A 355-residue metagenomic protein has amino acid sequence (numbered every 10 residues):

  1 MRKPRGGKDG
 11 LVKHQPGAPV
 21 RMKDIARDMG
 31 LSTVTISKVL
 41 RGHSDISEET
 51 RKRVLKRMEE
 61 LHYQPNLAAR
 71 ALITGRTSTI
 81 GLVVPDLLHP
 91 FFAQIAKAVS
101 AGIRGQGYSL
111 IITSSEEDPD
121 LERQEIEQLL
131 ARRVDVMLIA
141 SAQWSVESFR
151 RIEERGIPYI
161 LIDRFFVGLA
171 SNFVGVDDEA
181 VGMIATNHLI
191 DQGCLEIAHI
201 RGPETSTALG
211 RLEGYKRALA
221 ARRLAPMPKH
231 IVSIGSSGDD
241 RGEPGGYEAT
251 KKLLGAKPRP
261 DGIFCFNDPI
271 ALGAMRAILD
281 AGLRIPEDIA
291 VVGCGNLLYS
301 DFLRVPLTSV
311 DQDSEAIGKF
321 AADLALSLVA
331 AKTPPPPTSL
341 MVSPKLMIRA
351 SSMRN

Functional and structural regions predicted by a protein language model:
M1-Q15, E60, A101-Q106, L130 (+2 more regions): Bacterial carbohydrate/catabolite-sensing allosteric modules
M1-S78, M353-R354: N-terminal helix-turn-helix DNA-binding module of bacterial transcription factors
A26, I139, G262-F266: Short beta-strand scaffold positions
D28, T33-K38, I73-L88, H188 (+1 more regions): Short beta-strand segments enriched in small/hydrophobic residues
E48, L61-V136, K216, M227: Amphipathic helical "hinge" segments at domain boundaries
E60-N66, D120, A140-A142, Y247 (+1 more regions): Short gly/ser/thr-rich secondary-structure transition/capping motifs
E116-P119, A140-S145, P269: Short beta->alpha connector loops
V136-S148, L161-S171: Acidic, Gly/Pro-rich loop/turn segments at junctions of secondary structure
